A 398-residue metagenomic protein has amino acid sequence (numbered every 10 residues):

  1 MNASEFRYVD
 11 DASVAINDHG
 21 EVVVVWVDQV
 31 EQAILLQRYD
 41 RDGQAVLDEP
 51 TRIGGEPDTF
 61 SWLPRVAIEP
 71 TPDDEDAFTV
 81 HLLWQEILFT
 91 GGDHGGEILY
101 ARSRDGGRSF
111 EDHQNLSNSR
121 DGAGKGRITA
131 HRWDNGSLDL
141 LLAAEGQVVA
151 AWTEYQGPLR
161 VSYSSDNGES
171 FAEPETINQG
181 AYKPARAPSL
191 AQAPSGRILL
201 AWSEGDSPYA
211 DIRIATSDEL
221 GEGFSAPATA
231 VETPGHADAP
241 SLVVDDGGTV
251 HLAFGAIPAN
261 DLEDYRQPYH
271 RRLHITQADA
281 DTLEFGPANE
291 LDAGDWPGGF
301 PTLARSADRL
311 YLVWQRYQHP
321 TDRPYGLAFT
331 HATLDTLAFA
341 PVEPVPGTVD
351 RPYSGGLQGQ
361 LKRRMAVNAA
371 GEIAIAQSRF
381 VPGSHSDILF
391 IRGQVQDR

Functional and structural regions predicted by a protein language model:
M1-R398: Extracellular, repeat-based ectodomains that mediate carbohydrate processing or recognition
